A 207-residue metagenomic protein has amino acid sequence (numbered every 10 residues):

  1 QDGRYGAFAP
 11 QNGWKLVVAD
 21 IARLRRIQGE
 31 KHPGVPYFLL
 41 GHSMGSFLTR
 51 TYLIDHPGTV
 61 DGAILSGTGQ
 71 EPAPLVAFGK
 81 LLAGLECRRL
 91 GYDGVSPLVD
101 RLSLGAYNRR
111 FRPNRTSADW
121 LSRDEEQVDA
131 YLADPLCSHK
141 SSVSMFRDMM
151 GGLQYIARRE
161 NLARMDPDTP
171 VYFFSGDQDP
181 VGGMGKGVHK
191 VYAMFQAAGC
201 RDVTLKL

Functional and structural regions predicted by a protein language model:
Q1-N12: Cap/lid segment of the alpha/beta-hydrolase catalytic domain
L16-V35: Conserved acidic catalytic loop of the alpha/beta-hydrolase fold
L40-G45, T49: Gly/Ala-rich beta-loop-alpha elbow adjacent to hydrolase catalytic centers
T49-L136: Alpha/beta-hydrolase-fold enzymes
C137, S141-A163: Active-site nucleophile elbow and catalytic-triad environment of alpha/beta-hydrolase enzymes
F173-S175: Short beta-strand/loop motif that positions the catalytic acidic residue of the alpha/beta-hydrolase fold
P180-K190: Conserved alpha/beta-hydrolase "acid-adjacent" motif
Y192-L207: Catalytic histidine neighborhood in serine/cysteine hydrolases with alpha/beta-hydrolase-type architecture
